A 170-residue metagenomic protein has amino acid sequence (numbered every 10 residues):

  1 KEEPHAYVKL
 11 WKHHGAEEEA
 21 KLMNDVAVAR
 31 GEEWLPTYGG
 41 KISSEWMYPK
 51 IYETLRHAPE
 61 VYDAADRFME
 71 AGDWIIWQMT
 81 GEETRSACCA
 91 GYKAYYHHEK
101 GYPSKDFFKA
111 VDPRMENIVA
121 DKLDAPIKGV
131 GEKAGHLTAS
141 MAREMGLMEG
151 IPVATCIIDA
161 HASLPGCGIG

Functional and structural regions predicted by a protein language model:
K1-G170: Glycine-rich phosphate-binding/catalytic subdomain of phosphoryl-transfer and nucleotide/sugar-phosphate-processing
